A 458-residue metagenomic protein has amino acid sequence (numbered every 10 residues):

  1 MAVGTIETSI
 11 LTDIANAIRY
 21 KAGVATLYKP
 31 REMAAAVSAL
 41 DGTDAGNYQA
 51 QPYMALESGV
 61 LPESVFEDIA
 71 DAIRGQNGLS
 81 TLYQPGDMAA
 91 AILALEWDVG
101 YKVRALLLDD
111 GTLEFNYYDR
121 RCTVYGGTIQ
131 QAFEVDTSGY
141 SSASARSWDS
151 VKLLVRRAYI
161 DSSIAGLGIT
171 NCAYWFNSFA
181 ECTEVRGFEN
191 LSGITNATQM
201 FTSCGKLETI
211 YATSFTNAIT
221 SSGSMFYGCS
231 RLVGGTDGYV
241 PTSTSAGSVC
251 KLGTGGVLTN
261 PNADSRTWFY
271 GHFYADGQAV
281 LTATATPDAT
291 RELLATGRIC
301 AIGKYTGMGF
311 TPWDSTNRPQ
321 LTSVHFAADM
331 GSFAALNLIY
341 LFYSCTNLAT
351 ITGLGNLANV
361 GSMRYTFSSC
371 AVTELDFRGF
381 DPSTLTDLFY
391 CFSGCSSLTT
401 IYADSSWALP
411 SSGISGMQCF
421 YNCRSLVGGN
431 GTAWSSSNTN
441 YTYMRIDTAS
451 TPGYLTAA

Functional and structural regions predicted by a protein language model:
M1-G100, V324: Surface-exposed receptor/substrate recognition regions of extracellular proteins
E7, P62, V99-G111, D264-G277: N-terminal module-boundary/linker segments of secreted carbohydrate-active enzymes
G42-G46, A94-V103, T259-W268, A458: Low-complexity, Pro/Thr/Ser/Gly/Ala-rich linker/spacer regions in secreted, extracellular modular proteins
D110-T112, L153-G168, A180-T195, C204-T220 (+10 more regions): Structural signature of tandem-repeat unit edges
N116-G168, G271-Y274, Q278-F333: LRR flanking "cap" motifs
N171-W175, N196-T202, S221-Y227, N337-L341 (+3 more regions): Consensus positions within tandem repeat domains that build extended binding/scaffold surfaces
L252-P261, M444-A458: C-terminal capping region of solenoid repeat domains
